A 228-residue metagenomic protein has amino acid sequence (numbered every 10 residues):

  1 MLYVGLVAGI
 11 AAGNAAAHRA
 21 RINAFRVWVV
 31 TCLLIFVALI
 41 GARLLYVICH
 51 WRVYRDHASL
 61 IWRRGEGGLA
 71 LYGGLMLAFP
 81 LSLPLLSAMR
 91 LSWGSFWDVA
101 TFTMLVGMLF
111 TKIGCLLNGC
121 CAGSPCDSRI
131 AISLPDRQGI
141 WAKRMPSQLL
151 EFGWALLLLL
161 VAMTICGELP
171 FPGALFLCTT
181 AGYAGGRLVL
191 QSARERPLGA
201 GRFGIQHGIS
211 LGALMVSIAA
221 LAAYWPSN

Functional and structural regions predicted by a protein language model:
M1-N228: Hydrophobic, membrane-interfacing alpha helices
